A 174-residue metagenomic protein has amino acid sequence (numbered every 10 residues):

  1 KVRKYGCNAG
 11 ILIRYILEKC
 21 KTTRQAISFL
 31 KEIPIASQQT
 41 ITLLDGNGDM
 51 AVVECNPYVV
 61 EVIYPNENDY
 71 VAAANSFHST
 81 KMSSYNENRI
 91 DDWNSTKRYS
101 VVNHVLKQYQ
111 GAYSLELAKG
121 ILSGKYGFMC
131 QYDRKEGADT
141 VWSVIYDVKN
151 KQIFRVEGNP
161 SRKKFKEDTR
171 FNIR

Functional and structural regions predicted by a protein language model:
K1, M50-V52: Short, well-ordered, mixed-charge alpha-helical segments that flank or form enzyme active sites
K1-A9, I35-Q38: A contiguous strand-loop segment
V2-K4, V62-E67, K163-R170: A short, polar/proline- and glycine-enriched secondary-structure boundary/capping micro-motif
G6-C7, I13, K31, L43 (+1 more regions): Homeobox/homeodomain signature
A9-L12, L43-N47, E54-P57: Short, structured patches in soluble enzyme cores that scaffold and shape functional sites
R14-E18: Short, well-ordered beta-strand elements within core beta-sheets of diverse protein domains
K19-E32, S37, G46-M50, Y70-R174: C-terminus-biased signal that marks the final domain/tail of proteins
C55-F77: Active-site loop ensemble at the mouth of alpha/beta enzyme cores that anchors a bound cofactor
